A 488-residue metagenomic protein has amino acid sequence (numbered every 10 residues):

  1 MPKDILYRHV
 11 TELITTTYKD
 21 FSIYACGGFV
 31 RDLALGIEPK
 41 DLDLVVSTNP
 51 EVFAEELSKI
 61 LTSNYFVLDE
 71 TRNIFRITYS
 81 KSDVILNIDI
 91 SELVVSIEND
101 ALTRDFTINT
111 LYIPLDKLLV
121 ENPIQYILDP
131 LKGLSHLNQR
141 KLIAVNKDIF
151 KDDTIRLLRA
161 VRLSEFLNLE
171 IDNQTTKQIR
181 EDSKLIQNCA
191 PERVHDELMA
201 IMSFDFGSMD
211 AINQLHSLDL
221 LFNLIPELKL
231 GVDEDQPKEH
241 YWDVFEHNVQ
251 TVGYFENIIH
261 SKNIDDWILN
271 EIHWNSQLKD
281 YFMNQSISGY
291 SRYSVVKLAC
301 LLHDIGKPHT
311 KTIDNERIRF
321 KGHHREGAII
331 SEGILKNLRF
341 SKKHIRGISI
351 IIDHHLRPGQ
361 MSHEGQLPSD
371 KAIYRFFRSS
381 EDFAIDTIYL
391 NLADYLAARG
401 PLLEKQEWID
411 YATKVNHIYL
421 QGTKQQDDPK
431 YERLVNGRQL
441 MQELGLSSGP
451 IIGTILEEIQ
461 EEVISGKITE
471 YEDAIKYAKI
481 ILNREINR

Functional and structural regions predicted by a protein language model:
M1-R488: Catalytic cores of the polymerase beta-like nucleotidyltransferase superfamily and closely associated nucleotide
